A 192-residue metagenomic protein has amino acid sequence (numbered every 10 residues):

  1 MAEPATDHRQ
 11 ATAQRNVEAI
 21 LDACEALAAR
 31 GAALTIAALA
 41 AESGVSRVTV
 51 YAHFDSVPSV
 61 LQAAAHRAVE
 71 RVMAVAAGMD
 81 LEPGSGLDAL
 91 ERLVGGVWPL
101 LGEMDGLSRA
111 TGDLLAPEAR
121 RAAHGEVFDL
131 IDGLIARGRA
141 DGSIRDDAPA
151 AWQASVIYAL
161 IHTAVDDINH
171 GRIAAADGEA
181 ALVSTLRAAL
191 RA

Functional and structural regions predicted by a protein language model:
M1-E42, S59: Basic, helix-initiating cap at the start of DNA-binding domains
A19, A38, S59, D88-G96 (+2 more regions): Amphipathic alpha-helical interaction segments
A23-R30, G96, L100, L160: Short amphipathic alpha-helical elements of helix-turn-helix/winged-helix folds
G44-F54: Short hydrophobic/aromatic patch on the recognition helix
P58-A68: Alpha-helical DNA-contacting segments of helix-turn-helix folds
A63, A74-E103, I157: Hydrophobic alpha-helical connector segments
L87-G112, R121-G133: Helical hydrophobic small-molecule/effector-binding pocket
S108-D113, R121, G125, A140-T185: Hydrophobic/aromatic-rich alpha-helical bundle segments in the mid-to-C-terminal region
